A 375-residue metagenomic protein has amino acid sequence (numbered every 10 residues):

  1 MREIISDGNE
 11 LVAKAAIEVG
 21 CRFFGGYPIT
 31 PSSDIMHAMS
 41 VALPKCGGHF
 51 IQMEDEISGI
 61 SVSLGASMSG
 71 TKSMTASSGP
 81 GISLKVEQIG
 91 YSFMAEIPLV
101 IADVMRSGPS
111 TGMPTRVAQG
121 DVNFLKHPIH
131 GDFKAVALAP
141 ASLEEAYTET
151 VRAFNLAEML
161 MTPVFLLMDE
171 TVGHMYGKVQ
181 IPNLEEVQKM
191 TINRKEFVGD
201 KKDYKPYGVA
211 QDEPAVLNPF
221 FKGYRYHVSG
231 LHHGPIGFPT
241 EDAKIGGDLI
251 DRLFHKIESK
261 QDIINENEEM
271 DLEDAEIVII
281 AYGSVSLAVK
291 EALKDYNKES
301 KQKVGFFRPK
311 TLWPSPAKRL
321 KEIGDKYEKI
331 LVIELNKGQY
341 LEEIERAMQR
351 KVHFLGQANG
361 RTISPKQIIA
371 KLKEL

Functional and structural regions predicted by a protein language model:
M1-H127, K134, V151, E170 (+3 more regions): Thiamine diphosphate
D7-L11, I257-I277, K290: Glycine-/acidic-rich phosphate or pyrophosphate-binding loops and their flanking alpha/beta elements
S40-K45, D251-S259, E291-F306, Q349-K351: Short helix-loop-beta junction
R116-E170, R194-K195: Conserved thiamine diphosphate
V164-E268: Conformationally flexible catalytic loops at phosphate/diphosphate-handling active centers
S286-E322: Generic long, charged, amphipathic alpha-helical segments
E328, E334-L375: Peripheral docking tails and interdomain loops at the edges of cofactor- or intermediate-handling domains
